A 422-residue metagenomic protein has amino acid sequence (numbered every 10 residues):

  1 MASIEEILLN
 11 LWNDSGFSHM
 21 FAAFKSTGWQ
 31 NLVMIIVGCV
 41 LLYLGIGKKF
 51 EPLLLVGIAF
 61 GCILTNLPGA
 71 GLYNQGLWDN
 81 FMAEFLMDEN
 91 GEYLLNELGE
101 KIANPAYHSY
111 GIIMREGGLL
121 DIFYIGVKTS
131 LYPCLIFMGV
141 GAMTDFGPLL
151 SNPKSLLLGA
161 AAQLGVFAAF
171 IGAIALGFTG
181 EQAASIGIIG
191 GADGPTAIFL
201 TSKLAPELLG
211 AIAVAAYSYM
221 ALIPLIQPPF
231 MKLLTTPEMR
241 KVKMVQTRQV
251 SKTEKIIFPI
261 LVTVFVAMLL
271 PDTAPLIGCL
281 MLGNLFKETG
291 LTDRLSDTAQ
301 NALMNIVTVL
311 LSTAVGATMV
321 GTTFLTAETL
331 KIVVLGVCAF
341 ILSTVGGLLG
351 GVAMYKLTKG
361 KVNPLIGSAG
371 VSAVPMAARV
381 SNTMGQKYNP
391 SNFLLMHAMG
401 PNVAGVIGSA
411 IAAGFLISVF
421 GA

Functional and structural regions predicted by a protein language model:
M1-F81, R115: N-terminal alpha-helical transmembrane segments of multi-pass membrane transport and channel/translocase proteins
G28, L149-F170, T322-G347, A398-N402: Entry/N-cap segments of selected transmembrane alpha helices and their immediately preceding amphipathic helices
L41, F123-L150, G283-F286, M304-T326: Hydrophobic transmembrane alpha-helices of secondary-active transporters and Na+-translocating membrane complexes
I46-L55, Y73-N74, I122-F123, T144-L158 (+4 more regions): Interfacial helix-loop-helix linkers and transmembrane-helix boundary segments in multi-pass membrane proteins
N96, T263-G350: Transmembrane helical segments that form the transport core of multi-pass membrane transport proteins
I125, T129, F137-M143, L158-A168 (+4 more regions): Alpha-helical membrane segments and immediately flanking helix-loop junctions that form or couple to the substrate/ion
E207-L225, L335-S343, I366-A369: Alpha-helical transmembrane segments
A215-L291: Membrane-embedded hairpin module used as a gating/binding unit in multi-pass transport and secretion proteins
